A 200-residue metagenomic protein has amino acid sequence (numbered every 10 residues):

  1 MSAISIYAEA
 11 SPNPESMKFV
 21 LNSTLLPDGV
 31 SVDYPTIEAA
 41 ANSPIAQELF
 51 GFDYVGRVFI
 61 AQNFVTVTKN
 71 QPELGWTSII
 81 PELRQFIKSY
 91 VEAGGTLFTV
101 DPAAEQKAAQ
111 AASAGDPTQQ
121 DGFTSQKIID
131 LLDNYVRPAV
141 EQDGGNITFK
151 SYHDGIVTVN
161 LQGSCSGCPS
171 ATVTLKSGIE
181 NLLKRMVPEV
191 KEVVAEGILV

Functional and structural regions predicted by a protein language model:
M1-V200: Domain-level signature for proteins that mediate thiol-based redox and metal-cofactor handling
